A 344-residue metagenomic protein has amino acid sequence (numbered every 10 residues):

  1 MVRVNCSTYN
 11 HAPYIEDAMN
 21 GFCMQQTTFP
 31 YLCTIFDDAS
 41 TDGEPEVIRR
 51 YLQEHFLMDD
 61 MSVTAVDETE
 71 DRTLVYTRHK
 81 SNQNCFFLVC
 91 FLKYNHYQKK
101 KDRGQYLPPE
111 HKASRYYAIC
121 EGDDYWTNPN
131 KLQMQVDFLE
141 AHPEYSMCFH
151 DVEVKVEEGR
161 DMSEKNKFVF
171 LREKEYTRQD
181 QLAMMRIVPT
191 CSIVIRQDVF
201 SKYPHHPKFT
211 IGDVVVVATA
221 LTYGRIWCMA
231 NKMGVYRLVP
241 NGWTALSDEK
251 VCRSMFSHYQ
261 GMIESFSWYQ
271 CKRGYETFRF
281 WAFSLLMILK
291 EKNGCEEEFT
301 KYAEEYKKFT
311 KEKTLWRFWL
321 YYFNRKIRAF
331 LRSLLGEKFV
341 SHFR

Functional and structural regions predicted by a protein language model:
M1-R3, L32, V215: Cell-envelope/extracellular polymer assembly enzymes that use nucleotide-activated donors
H11-M24, E46, N128: Short, well-formed alpha-helical segments that are part of the catalytic scaffolds of diverse glycosyltransferases
C23-C90: Acidic donor-binding segment of Leloir-type glycosyltransferases
S114-D123: Short beta-strand-to-loop acidic/aromatic patch adjacent to the donor-nucleotide binding site
N130-S163: Conserved donor NDP-sugar-binding/catalytic core segment of glycosyltransferases
H150, F170-V251: Conserved nucleotide-sugar donor-binding catalytic segment
V216, K232, Y236-P240, A245-Y275 (+1 more regions): Catalytic core of nucleotide-sugar-dependent glycosyltransferases
L289-R344: Membrane-interface aromatic/basic loop that binds lipid-linked glycans or pyrophosphate carriers, typified by
